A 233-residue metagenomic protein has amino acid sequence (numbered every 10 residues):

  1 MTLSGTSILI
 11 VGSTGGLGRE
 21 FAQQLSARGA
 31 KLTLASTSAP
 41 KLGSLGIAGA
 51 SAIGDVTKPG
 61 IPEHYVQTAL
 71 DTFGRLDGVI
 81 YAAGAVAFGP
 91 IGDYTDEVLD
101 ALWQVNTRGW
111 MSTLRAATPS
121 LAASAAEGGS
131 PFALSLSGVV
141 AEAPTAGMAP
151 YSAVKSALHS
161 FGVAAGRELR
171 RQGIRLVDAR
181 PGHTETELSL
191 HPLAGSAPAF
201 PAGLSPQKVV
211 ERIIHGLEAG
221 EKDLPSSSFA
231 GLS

Functional and structural regions predicted by a protein language model:
T14-G15: Conserved glycine-rich cofactor-binding loop
R28-S44: Conserved glycine-rich Rossmann-like NAD(P)H-binding loop of the short-chain dehydrogenase/reductase
P90-I91, V98-W103: Substrate-binding pocket helix/loop in short-chain dehydrogenase/reductase
L114, V154: Active-site helix of classical SDR
S135-G138: Residue(s) in the substrate-gating loop at a strand-loop-helix junction that position the organic substrate next
T145-A149: Active-site loop immediately N-terminal to the catalytic Tyr-X3-Lys motif of short-chain dehydrogenase/reductase
D178-A179, A194-S233: C-terminal helical subdomain
